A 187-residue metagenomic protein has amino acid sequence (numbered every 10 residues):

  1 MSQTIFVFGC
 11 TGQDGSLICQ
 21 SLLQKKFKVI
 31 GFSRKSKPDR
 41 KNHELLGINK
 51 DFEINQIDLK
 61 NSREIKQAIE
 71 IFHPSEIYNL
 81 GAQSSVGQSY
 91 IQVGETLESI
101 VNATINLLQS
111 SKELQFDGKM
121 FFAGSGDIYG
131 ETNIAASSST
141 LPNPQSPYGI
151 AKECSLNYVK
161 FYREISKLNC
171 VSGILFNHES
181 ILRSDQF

Functional and structural regions predicted by a protein language model:
M1-S180: N-terminal Rossmann-like NAD(P)+-binding domain of SDR-like oxidoreductases, especially those catalyzing
D185-F187: Short, intrinsically disordered, charge-balanced linker/junction segments flanking boundaries in proteins
